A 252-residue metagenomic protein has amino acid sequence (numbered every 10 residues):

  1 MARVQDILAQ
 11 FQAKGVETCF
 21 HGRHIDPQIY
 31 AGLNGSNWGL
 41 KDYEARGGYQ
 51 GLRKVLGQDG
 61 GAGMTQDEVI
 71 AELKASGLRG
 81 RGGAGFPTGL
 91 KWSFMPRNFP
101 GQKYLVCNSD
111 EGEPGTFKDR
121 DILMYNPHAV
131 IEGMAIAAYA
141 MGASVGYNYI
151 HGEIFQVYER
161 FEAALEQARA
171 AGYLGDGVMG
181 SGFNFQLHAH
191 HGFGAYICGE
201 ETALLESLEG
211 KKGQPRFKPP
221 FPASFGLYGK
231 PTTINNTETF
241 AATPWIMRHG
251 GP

Functional and structural regions predicted by a protein language model:
M1-P252: Feature of Fe-S/electron-transfer and energy-metabolism proteins that preferentially highlights extended coupling
